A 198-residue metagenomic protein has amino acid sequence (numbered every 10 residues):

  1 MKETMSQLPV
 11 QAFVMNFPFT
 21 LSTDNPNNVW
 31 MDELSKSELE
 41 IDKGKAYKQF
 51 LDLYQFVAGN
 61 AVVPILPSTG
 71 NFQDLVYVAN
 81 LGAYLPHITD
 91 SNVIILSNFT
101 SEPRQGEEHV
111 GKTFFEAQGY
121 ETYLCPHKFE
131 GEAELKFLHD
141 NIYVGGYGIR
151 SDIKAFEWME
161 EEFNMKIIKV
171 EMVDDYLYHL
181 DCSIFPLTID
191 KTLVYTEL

Functional and structural regions predicted by a protein language model:
M1-L198: The feature marks the mature, well-folded catalytic cores of soluble enzymes
